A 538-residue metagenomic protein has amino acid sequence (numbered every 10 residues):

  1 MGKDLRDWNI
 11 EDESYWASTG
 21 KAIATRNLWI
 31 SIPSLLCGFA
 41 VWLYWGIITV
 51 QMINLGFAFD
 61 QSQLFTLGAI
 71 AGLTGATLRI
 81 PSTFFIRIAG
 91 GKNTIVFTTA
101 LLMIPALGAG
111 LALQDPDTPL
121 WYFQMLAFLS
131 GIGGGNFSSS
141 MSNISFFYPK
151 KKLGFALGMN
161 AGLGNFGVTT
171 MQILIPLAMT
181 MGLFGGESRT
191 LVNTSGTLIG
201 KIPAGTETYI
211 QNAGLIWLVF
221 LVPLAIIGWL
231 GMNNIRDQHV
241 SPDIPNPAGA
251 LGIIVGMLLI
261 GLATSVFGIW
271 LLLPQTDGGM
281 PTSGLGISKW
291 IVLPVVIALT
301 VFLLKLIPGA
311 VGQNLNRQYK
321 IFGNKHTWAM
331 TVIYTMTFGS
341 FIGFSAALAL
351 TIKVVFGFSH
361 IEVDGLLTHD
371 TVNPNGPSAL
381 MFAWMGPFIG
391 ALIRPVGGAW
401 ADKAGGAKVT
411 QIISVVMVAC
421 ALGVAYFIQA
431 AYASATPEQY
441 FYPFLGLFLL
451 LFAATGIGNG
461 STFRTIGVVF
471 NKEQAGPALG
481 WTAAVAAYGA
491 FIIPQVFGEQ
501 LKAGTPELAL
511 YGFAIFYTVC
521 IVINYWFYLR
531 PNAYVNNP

Functional and structural regions predicted by a protein language model:
R26-F57, M171-Q172, F344-A349, I493: Extracytoplasmic
W45-V50, L258-W290, N324-G390: Extracytoplasmic gate region of multi-pass secondary transporters
T66-F85, W384-G397: Central cavity-lining transmembrane alpha-helices of secondary-active solute carriers, predominantly the Major
I88-T99, D402-V416: Cytoplasmic membrane-interface "Motif A"-like loop-to-helix N-cap segments of 12-TM Major Facilitator Superfamily
A100-P116, V415-P437: C-terminal ends and interior cores of transmembrane alpha-helices in multi-pass membrane transporters/permeases
G134, G154-F184, A483-I493: Glycine-rich segments within core transmembrane alpha-helices of 12-TM secondary carriers
V168, V469-T505: A late C-terminal transmembrane helix in Major Facilitator Superfamily
L218-V240, G256-Q275, V292-G312, I521-Y528: C-terminal membrane-cytosol helix-exit motif in multi-pass small-molecule transporters
